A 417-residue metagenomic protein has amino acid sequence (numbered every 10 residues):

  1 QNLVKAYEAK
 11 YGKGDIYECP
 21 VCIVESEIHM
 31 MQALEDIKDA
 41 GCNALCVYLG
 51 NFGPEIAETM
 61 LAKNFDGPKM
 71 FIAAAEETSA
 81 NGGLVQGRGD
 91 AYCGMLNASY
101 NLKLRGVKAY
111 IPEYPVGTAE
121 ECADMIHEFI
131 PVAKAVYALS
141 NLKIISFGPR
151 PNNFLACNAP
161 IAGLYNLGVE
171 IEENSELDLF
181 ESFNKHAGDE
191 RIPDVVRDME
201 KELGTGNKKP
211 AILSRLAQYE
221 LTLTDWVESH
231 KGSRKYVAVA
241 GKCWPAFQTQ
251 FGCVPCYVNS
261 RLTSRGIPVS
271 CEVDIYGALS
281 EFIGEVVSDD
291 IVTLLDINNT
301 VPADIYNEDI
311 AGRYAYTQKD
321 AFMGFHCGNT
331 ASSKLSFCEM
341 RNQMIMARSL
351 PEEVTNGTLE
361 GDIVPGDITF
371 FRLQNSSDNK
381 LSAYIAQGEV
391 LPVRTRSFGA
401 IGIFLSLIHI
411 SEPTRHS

Functional and structural regions predicted by a protein language model:
Q1-N97, V107, I111-V136, N141-I145 (+2 more regions): Metallocofactor- and cofactor-centric catalytic cores in central/energy metabolism, strongly enriched
Q32, G252-P255, N307-R313: Short glycine/threonine-rich loop-to-helix capping motif typified by GTGT followed within a few residues by an Asp-Pro
F52, E76, P149-N152, W244-A246 (+2 more regions): Short, glycine-/Ser/Thr-/acidic-enriched flexible segments
A75-H127, T263, I267-N307: Peripheral docking tails and interdomain loops at the edges of cofactor- or intermediate-handling domains
Y92, C243, P255-C256, G399 (+1 more regions): Functionally engaged cysteine thiol sites
V196-D290: Long, internal scaffold/assembly segments composed of regular secondary structure
T263-L405: C-terminal catalytic subdomain
I408-H416: Residue-level detector of conserved catalytic or cofactor/ligand-binding positions in enzyme active sites
